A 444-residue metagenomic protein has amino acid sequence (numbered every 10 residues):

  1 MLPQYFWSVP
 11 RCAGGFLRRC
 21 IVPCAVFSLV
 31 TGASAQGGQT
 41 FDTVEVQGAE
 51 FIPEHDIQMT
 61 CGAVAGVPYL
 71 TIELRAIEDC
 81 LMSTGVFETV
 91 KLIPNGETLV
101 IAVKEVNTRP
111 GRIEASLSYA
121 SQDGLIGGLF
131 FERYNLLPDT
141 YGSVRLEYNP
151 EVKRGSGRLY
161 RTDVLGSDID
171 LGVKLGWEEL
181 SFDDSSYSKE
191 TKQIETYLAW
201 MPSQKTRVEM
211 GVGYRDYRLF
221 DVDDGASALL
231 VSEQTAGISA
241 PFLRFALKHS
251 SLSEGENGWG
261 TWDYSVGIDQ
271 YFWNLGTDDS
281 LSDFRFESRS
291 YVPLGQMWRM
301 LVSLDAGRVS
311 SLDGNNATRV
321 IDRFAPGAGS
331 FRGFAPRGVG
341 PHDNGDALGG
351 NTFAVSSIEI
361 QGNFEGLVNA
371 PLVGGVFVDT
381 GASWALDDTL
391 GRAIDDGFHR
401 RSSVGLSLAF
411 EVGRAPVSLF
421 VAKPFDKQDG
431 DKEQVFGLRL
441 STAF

Functional and structural regions predicted by a protein language model:
M1-G15: N-terminal secretory signal peptides that target proteins for export/translocation
R11, V67, W273-L275, F425-K427: Short strand->helix junction
R19-T31: Bacterial N-terminal signal peptides
A35-S118, F130, R145-D163, K192 (+3 more regions): Periplasmic polypeptide-binding modules associated with outer-membrane biogenesis and secretion
A102-E254, W262, G329-V339, N351 (+2 more regions): Gram-negative/organellar outer-membrane beta-barrel architecture
A115, L243-L372, V376-D387, G391-A393 (+2 more regions): C-terminal outer-membrane beta-barrel translocator/porin domains of Gram-negative envelope proteins and their
L390-S407: A short alpha/beta connector and helix-capping loop motif
E411: Extended hydrophobic
